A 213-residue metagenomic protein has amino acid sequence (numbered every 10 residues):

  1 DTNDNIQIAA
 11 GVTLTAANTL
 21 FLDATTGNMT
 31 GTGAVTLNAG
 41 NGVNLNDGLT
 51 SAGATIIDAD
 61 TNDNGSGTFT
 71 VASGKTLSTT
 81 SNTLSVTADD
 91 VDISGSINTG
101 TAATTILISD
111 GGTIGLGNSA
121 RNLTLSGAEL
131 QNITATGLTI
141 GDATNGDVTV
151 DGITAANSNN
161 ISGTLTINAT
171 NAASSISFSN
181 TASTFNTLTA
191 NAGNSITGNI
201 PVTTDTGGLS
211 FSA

Functional and structural regions predicted by a protein language model:
D1-A213: Extracellular lectin-like interaction modules
